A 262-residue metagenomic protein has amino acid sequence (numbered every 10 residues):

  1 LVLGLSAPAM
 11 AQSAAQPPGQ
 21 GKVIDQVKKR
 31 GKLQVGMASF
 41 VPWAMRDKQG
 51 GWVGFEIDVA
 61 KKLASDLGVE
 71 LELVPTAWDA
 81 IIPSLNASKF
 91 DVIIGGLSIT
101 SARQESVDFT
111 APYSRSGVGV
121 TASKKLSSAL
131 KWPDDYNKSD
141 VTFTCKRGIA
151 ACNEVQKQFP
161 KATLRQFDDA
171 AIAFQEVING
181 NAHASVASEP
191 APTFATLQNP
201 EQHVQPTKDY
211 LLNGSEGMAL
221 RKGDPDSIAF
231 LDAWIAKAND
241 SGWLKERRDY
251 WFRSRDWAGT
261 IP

Functional and structural regions predicted by a protein language model:
S13-G96, E105: Extracytoplasmic small-molecule ligand-binding "clamshell" domains of the periplasmic binding protein/Venus flytrap
P17-P18, D58-D66, K124-S127, D134 (+3 more regions): Extended ligand-binding regions for polar small-molecule ligands
G36-V41, V74-D79, S88, V92-T100 (+6 more regions): Beta->alpha turn/N-cap motifs
M45-Q49, A60-E70, W132-S139, A150-D168 (+3 more regions): Ligand-binding cleft/hinge of the Venus flytrap
I57, E72-P83, S128-L130, R165-N179 (+1 more regions): Short helix-initiation/N-cap motifs at beta->coil->alpha
K61, S65, E70-N137, H203-V204 (+1 more regions): Acidic, polar ligand-binding/catalytic clefts
A80, L97-E105, E154-K157, I178-L212: A ligand-binding cleft/hinge motif common to bilobed small-molecule-binding domains
R115-A122, E189, T193-I235, R253-P262: Periplasmic-binding protein-like
